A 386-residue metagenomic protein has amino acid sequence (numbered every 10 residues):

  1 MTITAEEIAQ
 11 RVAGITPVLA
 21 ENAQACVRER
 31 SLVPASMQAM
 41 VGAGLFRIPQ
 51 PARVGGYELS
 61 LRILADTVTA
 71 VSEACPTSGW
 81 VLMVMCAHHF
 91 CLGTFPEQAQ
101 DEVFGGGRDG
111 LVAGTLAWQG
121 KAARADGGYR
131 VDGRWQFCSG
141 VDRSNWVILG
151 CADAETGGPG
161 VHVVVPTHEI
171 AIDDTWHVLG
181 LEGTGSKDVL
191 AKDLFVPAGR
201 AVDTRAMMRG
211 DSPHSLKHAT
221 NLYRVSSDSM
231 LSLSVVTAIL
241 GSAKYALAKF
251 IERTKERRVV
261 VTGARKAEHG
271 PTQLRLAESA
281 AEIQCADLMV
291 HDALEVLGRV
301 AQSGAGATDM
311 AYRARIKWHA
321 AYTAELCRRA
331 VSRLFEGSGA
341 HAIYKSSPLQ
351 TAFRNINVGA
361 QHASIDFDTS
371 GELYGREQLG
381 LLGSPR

Functional and structural regions predicted by a protein language model:
M1-G14, L382-R386: Basic/polar N-terminal segments that are highly enriched at the extreme N-terminus, encompassing both cleavable
A13, G241, A277-Q284, K317 (+3 more regions): Generic structural signal for well-ordered, non-transmembrane alpha-helical segments in soluble/cytosolic regions
A20, Q24-R28, Q284-Y322, S332-I343: C-terminal helix-coil-helix/basic helical segment that borders enzyme active sites and/or dimer interfaces and provides
L32-G42, F46-S144: Glycine-rich flavin
M37-A39, Q98, A264-G270, R299-K317 (+1 more regions): Charge-rich, acidic-biased intrinsically disordered regions
R134-I170, D174-T175, G185: DPxDG-like acidic metal-binding loop motif
L179-G180, S186-I283: Glycine-rich beta->alpha junctions and the first turn(s) of the following alpha-helix
S338-R386: Glycine-rich phosphate/cofactor-binding loops in nucleotide/flavin-utilizing enzymes
